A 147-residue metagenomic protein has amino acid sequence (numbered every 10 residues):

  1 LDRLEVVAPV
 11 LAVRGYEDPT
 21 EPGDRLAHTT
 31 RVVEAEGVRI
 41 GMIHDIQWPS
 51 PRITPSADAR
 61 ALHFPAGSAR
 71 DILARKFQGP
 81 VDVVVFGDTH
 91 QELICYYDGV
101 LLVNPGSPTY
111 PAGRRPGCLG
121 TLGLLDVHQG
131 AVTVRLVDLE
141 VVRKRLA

Functional and structural regions predicted by a protein language model:
L1-P108: Conserved catalytic scaffold of divalent metal-dependent phosphoesterases
V32-E36, V103-A147: Binuclear metal-dependent phosphoesterase catalytic core
